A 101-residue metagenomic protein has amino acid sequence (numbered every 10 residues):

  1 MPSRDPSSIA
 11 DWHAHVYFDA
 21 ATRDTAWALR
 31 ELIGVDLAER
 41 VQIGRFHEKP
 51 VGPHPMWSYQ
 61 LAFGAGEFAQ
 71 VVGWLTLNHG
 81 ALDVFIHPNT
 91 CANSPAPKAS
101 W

Functional and structural regions predicted by a protein language model:
M1-W101: Long, contiguous binding/interaction regions
